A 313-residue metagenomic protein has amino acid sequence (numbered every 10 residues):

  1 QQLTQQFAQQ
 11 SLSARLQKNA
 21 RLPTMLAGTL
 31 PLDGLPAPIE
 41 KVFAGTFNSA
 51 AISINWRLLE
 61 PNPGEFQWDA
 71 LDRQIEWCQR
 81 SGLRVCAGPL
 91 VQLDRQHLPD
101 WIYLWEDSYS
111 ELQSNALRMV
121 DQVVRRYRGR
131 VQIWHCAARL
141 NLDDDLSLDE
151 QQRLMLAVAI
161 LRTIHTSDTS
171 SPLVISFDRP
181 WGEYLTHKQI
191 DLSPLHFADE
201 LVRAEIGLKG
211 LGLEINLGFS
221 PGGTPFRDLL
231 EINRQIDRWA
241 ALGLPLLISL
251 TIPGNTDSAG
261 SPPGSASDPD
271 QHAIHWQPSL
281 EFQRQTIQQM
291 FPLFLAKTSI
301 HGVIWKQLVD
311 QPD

Functional and structural regions predicted by a protein language model:
Q1-P36, K41-G45: Mature N-terminal, pre-catalytic/accessory segment of carbohydrate-active enzymes
Q1-Q2, Q311-D313: Extended, hydrophobic interaction surfaces within ordered domains
L30-A44, A70-L71, Q113-R125, H187-L201 (+2 more regions): Short, acidic/polar
L32, I54, V131, A138 (+2 more regions): Residues that line or immediately flank small-molecule/substrate-binding pockets and catalytic motifs
D33-G34, R139-L142, R179-E183, G218 (+1 more regions): Short, internal active-site loops enriched in acidic
G45, S49-N62, D72-G182, P253-G260: Substrate-binding cleft and catalytic face of glycoside hydrolase catalytic domains, especially the flexible beta-alpha
N62, W68-C86, S147-F177, L185-Q271 (+2 more regions): Glycoside hydrolase catalytic-domain groove-lining segments
S108-Q113, H272-E281: A short acidic, glycine-rich active-site loop that binds or catalyzes chemistry on phosphate/adenosine moieties
